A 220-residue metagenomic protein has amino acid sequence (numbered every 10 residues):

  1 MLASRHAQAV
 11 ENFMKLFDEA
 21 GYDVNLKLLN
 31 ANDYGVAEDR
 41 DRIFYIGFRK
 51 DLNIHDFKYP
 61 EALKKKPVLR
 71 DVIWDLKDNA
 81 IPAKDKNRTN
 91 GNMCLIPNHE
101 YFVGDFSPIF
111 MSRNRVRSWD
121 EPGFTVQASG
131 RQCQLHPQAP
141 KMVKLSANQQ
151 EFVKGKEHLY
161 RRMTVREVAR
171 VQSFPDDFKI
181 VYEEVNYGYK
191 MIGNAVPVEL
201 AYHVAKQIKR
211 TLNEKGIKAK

Functional and structural regions predicted by a protein language model:
M1-R40, F44-F48: Conserved Class I SAM-dependent methyltransferase catalytic core
L16-A20, R42-K220: S-adenosyl-L-methionine-dependent DNA methyltransferase catalytic core
